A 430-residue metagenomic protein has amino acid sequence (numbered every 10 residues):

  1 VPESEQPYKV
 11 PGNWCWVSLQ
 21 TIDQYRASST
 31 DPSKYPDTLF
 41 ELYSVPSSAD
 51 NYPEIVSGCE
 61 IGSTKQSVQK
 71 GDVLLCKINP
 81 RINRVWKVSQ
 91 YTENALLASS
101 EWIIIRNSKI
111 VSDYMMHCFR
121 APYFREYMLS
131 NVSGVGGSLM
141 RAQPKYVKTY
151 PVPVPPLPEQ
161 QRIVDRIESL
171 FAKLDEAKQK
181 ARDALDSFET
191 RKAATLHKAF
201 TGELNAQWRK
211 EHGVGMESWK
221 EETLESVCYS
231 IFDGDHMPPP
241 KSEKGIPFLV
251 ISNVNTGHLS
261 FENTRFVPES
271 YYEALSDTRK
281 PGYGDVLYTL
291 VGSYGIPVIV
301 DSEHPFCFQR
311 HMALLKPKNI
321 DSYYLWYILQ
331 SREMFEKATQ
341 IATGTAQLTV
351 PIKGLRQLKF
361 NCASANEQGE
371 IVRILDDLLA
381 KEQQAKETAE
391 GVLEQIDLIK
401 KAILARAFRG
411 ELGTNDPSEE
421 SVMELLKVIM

Functional and structural regions predicted by a protein language model:
P2-S29, T149, P153-V164, G213-G234 (+4 more regions): Non-catalytic DNA-recognition/assembly elements of restriction-modification systems
E3, G12, R81, A95-W102 (+6 more regions): A short glycine-rich beta-alpha junction/loop motif
Q6-P7, G12-V56, I61-Q66, K77-I78 (+5 more regions): Low-complexity, Lys/Gly-biased intrinsically disordered segments
P32-F40, S130-V132, Q207-E211, M237-K244 (+3 more regions): Short coil/turn segments at secondary-structure boundaries
L39-V56, V73-C76, P80-A98, D113-H117 (+7 more regions): Short, ligand-facing micro-motifs at secondary-structure edges
S67, L96, D277-K280: Residue-level "contact hotspot" at macromolecular interaction interfaces
V154-R209, K337, Q357-M430: Amphipathic alpha-helical coiled-coil/heptad-repeat segments
